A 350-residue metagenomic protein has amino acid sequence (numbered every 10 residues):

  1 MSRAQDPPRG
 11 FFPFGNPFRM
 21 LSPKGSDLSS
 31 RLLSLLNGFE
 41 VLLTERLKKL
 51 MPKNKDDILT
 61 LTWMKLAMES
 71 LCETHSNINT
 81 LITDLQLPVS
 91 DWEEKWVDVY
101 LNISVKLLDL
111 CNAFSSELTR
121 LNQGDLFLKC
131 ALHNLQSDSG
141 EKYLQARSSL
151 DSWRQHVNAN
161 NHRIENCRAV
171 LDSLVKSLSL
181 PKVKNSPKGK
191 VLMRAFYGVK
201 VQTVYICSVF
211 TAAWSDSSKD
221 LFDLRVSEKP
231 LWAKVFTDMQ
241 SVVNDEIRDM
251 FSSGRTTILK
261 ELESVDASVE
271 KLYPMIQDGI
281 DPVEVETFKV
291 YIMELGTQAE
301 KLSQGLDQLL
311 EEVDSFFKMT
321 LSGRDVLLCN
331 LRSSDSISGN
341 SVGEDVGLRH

Functional and structural regions predicted by a protein language model:
M1-L144, S148, L321-R324, L328-H350: Leu/Val/Ala/Ile-rich N-terminal alpha-helices, chiefly Sec-type signal peptides and the beginnings
S2-P8, G15-L42, R46-L47, P52 (+1 more regions): Extended, alpha-helical interaction "stalks"
T119, S139-P181: Long amphipathic alpha-helical segments that form oligomerization/scaffold cores
